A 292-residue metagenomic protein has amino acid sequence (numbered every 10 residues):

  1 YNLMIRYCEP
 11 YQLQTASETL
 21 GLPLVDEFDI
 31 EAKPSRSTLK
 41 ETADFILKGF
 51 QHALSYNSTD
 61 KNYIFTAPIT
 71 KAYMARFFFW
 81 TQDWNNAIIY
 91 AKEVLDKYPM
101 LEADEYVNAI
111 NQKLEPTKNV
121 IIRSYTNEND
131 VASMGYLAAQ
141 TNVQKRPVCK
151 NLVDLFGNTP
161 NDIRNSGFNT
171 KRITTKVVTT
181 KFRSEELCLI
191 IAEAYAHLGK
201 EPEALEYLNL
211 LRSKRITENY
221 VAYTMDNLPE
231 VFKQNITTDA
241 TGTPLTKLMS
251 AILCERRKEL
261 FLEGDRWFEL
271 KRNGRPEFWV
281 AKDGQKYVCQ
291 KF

Functional and structural regions predicted by a protein language model:
Y1-T59, I122: Aromatic-anchored glycine-rich loop motif in surface-exposed flexible loops
Q82, N86-E185, T217-D239, T246-A251 (+3 more regions): Hydrophobic-face positions in mid-chain alpha helices that act as interaction patches
